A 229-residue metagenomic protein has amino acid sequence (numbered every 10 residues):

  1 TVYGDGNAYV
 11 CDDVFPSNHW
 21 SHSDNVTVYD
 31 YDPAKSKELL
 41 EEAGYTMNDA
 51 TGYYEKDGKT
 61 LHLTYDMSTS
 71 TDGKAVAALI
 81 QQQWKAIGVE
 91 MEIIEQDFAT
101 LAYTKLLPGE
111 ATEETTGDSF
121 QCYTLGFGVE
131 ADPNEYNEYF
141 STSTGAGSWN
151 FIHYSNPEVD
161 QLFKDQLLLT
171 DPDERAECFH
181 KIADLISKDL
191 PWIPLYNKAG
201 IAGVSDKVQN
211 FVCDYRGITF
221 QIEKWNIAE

Functional and structural regions predicted by a protein language model:
T1, D5, L39-T46, I80-E90 (+5 more regions): Structured segments of extracytoplasmic/periplasmic soluble domains in secreted or envelope-associated proteins
T1-Q82, A86, S155, K181 (+1 more regions): Append "and occasionally in soluble cytosolic enzymes with long acidic Gly/Pro-rich linkers
V2, A43-S68, T116-Y123, L169-V204: Bilobed periplasmic-binding protein-like "clamshell/Venus-flytrap" ligand-binding domains
D5-Y9, H19-H22, T69-D72, F98-T100 (+3 more regions): Solvent-exposed loop/turn segments at secondary-structure junctions within structured extracellular/periplasmic domains
W20-E38, N48-L61, L106-D118, E138-L168 (+1 more regions): Short, solvent-exposed loop/beta-turn-alpha elements that line the ligand-binding surface or hinge of extracytoplasmic
D30, T71-K74, A78, E95 (+5 more regions): Conserved structured core elements
K85-T142: Periplasmic binding protein-like
